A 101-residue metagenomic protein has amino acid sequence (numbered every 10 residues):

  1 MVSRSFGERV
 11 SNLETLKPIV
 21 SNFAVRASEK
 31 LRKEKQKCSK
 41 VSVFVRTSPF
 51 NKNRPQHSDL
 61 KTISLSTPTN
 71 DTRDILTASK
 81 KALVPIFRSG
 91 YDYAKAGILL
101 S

Functional and structural regions predicted by a protein language model:
M1-Y93: DNA-contacting surface of Y-family translesion DNA polymerases
S101: Short, loop-centered acidic/histidine patches that primarily coordinate divalent metals
